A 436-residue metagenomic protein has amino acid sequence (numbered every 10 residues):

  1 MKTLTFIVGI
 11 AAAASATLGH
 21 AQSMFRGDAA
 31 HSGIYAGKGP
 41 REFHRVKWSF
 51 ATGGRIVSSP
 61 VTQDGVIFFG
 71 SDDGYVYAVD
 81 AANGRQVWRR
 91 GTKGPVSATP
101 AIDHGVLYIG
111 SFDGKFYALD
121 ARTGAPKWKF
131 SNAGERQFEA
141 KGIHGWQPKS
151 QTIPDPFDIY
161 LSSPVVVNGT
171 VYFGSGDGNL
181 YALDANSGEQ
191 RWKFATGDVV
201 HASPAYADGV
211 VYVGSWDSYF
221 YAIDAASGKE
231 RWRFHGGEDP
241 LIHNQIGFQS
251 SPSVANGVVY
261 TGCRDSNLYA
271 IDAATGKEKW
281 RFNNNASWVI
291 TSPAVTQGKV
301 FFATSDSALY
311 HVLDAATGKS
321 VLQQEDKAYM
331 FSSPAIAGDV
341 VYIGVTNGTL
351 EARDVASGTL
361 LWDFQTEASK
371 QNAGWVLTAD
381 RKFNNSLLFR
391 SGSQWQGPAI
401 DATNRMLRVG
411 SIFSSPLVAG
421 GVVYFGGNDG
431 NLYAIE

Functional and structural regions predicted by a protein language model:
M1-I7: Bacterial N-terminal signal peptides that target proteins for export
A13-A16: N-terminal signal peptide c-region/cleavage motif recognized by signal peptidases
G19-P40: Sequence/structural signature of beta-propeller modules and their immediately flanking N-terminal secretory/stalk
A29, R41-E42, W48-V61, Q86-I102 (+13 more regions): Extracytoplasmic beta-rich repeat domains
V66, V106, T170-Y172, V210-Y212 (+4 more regions): Conserved core beta-strand positions within WD40 beta-propeller blades
D80-N83, D120-T123, D184-S187, D224-G228 (+4 more regions): Short loop/turn segments that connect beta-strands within beta-propeller blades
